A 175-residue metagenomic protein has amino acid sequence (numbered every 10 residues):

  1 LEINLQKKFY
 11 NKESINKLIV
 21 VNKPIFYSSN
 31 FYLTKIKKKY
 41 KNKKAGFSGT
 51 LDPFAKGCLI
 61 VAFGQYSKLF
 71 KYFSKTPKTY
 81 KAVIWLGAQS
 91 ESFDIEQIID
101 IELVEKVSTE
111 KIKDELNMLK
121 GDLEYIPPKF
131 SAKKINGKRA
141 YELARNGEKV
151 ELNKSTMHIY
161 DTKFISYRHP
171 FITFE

Functional and structural regions predicted by a protein language model:
L1-E175: Catalytic/RNA-binding core of pseudouridine synthases
